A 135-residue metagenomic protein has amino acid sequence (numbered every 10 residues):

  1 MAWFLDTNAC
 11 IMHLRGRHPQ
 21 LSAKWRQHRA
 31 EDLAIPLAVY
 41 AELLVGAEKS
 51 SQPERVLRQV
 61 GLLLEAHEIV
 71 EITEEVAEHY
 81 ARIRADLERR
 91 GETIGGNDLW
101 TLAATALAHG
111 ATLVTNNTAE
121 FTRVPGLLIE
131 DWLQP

Functional and structural regions predicted by a protein language model:
M1, A103, L107-P135: Acidic, PIN/NYN-like endoribonuclease modules and their adjacent C-terminal/linker elements
M1-I35, V45-L62, R89: Short, well-structured N-terminal submotif of metal-dependent ribonuclease cores
D6-T7, L21, L43, Y80 (+2 more regions): Generic structural signal for small/hydrophobic residues in well-ordered secondary structure, especially within
A9-C10, V39, V76, A119-E120: Alpha-helix capping/helix-boundary segments
Q20, A34, A38, S51 (+2 more regions): Residues at secondary-structure transition points
Y40, P53, L57-V60, A77-Y80: A general structural signal for well-ordered alpha-helical segments in protein cores
H67-V114: Active-site neighborhoods of divalent-metal-dependent phosphate/nucleic-acid chemistry enzymes
